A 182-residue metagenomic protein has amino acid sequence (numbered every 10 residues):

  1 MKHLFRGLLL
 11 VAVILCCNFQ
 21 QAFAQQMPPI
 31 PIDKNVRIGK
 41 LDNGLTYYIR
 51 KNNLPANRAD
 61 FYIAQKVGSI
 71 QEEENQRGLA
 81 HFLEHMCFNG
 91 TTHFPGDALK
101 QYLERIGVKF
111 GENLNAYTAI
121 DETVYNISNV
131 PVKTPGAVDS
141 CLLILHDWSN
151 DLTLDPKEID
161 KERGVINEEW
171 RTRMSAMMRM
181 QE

Functional and structural regions predicted by a protein language model:
M1-R6: Positively charged n-region of N-terminal signal peptides that target proteins for export
G7-N18: Bacterial N-terminal signal peptides
A12, P31-I32, N113: Generic detector of short alpha-helix boundary/capping microenvironments and adjacent low-complexity segments
A22-A24: Boundary at the C-terminal end of the N-terminal hydrophobic targeting segment
P28, I32, L41, E72-N75 (+1 more regions): Residue-level signature of the cytosolic catalytic core of signaling kinases
P29-I63: Mature N-terminal segment immediately following signal peptide/propeptide cleavage in secreted/periplasmic
P55-N57, Q65-A80, E84-E182: Active-site-adjacent, His/Asp/Glu-enriched structural segments that form or flank metal-binding and acid/base networks
